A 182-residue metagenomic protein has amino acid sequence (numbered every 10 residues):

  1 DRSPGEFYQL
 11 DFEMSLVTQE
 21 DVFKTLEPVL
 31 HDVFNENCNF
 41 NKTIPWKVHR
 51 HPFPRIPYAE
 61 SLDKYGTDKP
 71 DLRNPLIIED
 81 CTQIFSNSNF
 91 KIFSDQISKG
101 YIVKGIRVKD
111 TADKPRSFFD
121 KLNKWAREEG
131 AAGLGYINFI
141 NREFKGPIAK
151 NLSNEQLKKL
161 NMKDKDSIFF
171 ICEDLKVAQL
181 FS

Functional and structural regions predicted by a protein language model:
D1-S182: Class II aminoacyl-tRNA synthetase catalytic cores and aaRS-like
